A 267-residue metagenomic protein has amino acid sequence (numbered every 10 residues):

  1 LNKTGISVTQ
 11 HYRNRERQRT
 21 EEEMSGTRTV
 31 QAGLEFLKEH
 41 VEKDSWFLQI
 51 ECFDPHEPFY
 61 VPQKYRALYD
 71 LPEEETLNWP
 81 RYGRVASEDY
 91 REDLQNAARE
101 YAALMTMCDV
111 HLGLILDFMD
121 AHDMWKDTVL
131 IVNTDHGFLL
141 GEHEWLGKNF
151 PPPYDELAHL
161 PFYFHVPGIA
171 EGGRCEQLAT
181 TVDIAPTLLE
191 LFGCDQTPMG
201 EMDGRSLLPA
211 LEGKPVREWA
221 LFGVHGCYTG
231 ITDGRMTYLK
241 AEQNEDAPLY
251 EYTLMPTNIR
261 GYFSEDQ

Functional and structural regions predicted by a protein language model:
L1, D44-W46, D54-V61, F138-E142 (+4 more regions): Short catalytic/ligand-binding loop motif for oxyanion handling, primarily in non-cytosolic enzymes, centered on
L1-S25, T29, Q63, V224: Catalytic-site neighborhoods of secreted/periplasmic enzymes that process anionic sulfate/phosphate groups
R17-E23, Y90-M105, N149, I169-A179 (+1 more regions): Active-site rim elements
E21-T76, D120-V129, Y238: Active-site regions of oxyanion-processing enzymes, predominantly non-cytosolic
E22, G26, V30, K126-T128 (+2 more regions): Polar, surface-exposed loop/tail segments that function as active-site lids or cofactor/substrate-recognition elements
M24-H40, P80-L130, L191: A long, amphipathic alpha-helix that forms part of the scaffold/cap immediately adjacent to metal-dependent active
Y60-L71, F118-E176, T180: Histidine-centered active-site microenvironments of extracellular/periplasmic hydrolases and transferases
D155, H225-Q267: C-terminal, low-complexity/hydrophilic appendages and adjacent surface loops of extracellular/periplasmic anionic
